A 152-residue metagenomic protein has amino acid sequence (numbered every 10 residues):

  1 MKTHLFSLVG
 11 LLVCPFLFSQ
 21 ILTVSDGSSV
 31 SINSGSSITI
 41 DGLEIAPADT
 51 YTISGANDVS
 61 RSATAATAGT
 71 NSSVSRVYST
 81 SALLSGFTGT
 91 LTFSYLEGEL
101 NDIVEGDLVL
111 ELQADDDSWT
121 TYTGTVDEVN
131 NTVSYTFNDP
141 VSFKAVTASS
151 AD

Functional and structural regions predicted by a protein language model:
M1-S25, A148-S150: Bacterial Sec-dependent N-terminal signal peptides
H4, T132-Y135: Chromatin/DNA-recognition segments of nuclear transcriptional regulators
I21-T123, Y135-D152: Self-processing/autoproteolytic domain segments and adjacent N-terminal interaction modules in large, modular
T125-V133: Ser/Thr- and Asn-enriched, surface-exposed coil loops between beta-strands
